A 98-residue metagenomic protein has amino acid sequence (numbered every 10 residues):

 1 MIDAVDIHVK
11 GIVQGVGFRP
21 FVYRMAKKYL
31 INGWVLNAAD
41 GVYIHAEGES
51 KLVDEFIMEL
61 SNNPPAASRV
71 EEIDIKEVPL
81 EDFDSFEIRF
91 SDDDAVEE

Functional and structural regions predicted by a protein language model:
M1-E98: Intrinsically disordered, low-complexity, mixed-charge
